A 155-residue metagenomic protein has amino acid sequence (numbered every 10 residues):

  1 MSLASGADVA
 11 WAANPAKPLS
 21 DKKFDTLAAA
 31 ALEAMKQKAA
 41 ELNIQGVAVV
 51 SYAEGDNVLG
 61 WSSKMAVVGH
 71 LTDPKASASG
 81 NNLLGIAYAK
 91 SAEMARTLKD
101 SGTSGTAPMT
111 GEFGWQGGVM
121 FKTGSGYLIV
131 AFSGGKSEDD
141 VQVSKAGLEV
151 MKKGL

Functional and structural regions predicted by a protein language model:
S2-K122, G126-L155: Flexible, solvent-exposed loop/hinge segments and secondary-structure transition points
